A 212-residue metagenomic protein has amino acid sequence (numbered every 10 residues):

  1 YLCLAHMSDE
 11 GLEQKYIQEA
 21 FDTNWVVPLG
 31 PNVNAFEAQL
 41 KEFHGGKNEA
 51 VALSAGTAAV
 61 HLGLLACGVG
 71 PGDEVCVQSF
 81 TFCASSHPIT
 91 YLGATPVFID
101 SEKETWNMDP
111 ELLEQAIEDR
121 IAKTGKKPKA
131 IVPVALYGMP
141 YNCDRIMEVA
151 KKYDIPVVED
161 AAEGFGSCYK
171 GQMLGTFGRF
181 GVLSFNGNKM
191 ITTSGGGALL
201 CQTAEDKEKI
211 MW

Functional and structural regions predicted by a protein language model:
Y1, T203-W212: Short, intrinsically disordered, charge-balanced linker/junction segments flanking boundaries in proteins
Y1-V27: N-terminal "arm"/small-domain region of PLP-dependent enzymes with the aminotransferase-like
Q18, D22, E37-K41, H61 (+6 more regions): Solvent-exposed, non-membrane alpha-helical residues enriched in polar/charged side chains
L29-E74, P88-T90, F98-D100, K123 (+1 more regions): Phosphate-binding glycine-rich loop
P71, V77, F98, V157-E159 (+1 more regions): Hydrophobic residues in well-ordered beta-strands that form the structural core
T81-S86: Conserved coil-to-alpha-helix start sites within the AMP-binding
G93: Structured binding elements
E104-T193, A198-K207: Active-site phosphate-binding strand-loop segment of PLP-dependent enzymes
